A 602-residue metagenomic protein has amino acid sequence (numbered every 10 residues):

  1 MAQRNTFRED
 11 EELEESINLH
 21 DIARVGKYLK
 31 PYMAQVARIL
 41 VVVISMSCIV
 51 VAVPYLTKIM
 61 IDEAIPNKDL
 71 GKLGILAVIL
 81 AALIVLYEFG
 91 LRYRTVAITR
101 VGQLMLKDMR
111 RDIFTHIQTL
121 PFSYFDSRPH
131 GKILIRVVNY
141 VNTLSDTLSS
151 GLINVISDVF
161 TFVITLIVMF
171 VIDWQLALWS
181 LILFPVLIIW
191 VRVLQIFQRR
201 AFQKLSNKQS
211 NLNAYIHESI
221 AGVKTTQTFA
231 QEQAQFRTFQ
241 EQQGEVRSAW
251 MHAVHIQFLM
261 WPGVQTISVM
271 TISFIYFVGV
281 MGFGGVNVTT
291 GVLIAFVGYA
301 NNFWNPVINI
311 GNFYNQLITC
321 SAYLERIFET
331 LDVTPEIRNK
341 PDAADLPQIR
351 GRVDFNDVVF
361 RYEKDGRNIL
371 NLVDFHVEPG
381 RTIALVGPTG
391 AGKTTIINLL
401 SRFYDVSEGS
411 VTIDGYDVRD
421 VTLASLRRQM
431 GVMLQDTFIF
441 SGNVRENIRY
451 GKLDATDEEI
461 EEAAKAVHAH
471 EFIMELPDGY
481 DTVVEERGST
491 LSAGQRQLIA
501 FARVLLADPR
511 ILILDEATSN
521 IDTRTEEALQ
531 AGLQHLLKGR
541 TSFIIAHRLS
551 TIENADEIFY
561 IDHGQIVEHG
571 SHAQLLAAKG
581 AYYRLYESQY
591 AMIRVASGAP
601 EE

Functional and structural regions predicted by a protein language model:
M1-V50, I65-L76, R94-I98, G102 (+10 more regions): Membrane-integrated ABC transporters
E11-N18, V41-V42, I49-K58, D62 (+12 more regions): Juxtamembrane helix-loop junctions of ABC transporter transmembrane domains
G26, M33-A34, F122-S123, N139-L148 (+8 more regions): An intracellular "coupling" helix at the cytosolic face of ABC transporter transmembrane type-1 domains
Q35-C48, L76-F89, I153-K204, I275-V288: Transmembrane helices of ABC transporter permease
P66-L76, V168-I182, H252-E325, T330-L331: Helix-loop-helix
I113, I117, T226, I327 (+1 more regions): Helix-loop junctions and hydrophobic alpha-helical segments within the transmembrane domains of large membrane
I117, F239, I327, F355-D357: Conserved catalytic Walker-motif region of ABC-type ATPase nucleotide-binding domains
N339-K340, L346-E602: ABC-type nucleotide-binding domain
